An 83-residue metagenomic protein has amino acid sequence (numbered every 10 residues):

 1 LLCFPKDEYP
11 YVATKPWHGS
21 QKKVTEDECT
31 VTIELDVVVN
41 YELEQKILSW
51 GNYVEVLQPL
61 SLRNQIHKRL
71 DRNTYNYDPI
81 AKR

Functional and structural regions predicted by a protein language model:
L1-R83: Polybasic (Lys/Arg-rich)
